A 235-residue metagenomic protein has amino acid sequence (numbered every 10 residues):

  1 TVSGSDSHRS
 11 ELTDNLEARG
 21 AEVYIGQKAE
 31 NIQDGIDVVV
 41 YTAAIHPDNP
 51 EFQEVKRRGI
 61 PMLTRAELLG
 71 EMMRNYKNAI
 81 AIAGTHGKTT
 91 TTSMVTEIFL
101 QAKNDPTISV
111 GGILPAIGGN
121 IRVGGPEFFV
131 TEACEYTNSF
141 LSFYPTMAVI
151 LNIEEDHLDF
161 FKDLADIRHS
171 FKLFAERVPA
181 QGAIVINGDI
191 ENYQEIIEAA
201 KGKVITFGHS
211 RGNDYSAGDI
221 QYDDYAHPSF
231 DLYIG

Functional and structural regions predicted by a protein language model:
T1, A18-E22, Q221, L232: Conserved catalytic and cofactor-binding micro-motifs that handle phosphate-bearing ligands or nucleotide cofactors
V2-N15, P106: NAD(P)-binding Rossmann-fold cofactor-contacting core
S5-H8, Y24-Q27, L63-G70, I108-G112 (+1 more regions): Beta-strand->loop->alpha-helix junctions that form or flank phosphate-binding loops in nucleotide-handling enzymes
E17-D34: Glycine-rich, highly charged phosphate/nucleotide-binding loops
E30-G35, A43-G188, N192-K203: Phosphate-binding loop of NTP-binding sites
N78-A79, F207-H209, F230-G235: Glycine/charged-rich beta-loop-alpha catalytic/anionic-binding loops adjacent to active sites
D219-G235: Acidic-glycine-rich active-site phosphate/pyrophosphate-binding loop
